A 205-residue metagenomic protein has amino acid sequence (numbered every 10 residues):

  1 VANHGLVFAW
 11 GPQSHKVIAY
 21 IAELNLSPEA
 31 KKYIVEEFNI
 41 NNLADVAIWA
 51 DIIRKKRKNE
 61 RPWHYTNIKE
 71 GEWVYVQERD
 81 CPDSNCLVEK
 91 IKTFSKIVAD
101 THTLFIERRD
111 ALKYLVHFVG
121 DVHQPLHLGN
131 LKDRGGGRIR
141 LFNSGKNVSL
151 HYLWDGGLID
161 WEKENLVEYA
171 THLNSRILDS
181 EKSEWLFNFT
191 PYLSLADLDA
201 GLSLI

Functional and structural regions predicted by a protein language model:
F8-F118, P125-I205: N-terminal, motif-rich segments that launch catalysis or mediate targeting to/interaction with membranes, typified by
